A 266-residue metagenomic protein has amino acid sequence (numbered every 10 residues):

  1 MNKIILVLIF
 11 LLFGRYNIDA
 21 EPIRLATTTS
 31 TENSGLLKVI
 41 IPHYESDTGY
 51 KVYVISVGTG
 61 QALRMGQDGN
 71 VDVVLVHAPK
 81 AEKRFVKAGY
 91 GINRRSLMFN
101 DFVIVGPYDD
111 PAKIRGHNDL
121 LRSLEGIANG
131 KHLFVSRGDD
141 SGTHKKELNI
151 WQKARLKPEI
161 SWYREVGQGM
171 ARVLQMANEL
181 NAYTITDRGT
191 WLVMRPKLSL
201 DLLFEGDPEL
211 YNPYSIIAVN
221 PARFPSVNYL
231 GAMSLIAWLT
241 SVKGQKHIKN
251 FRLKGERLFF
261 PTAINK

Functional and structural regions predicted by a protein language model:
I4-F13: Sec-dependent N-terminal signal peptides
R15-A20: Sec/Tat signal peptide C-region and signal peptidase I cleavage site
E21-D47, K51, G60, R64-N70 (+3 more regions): Exported/periplasmic ABC-transporter solute-binding proteins
G69, N100-D101: Short, conserved active-site loops that position catalytic residues or coordinate cofactors/metal ions across diverse
V73-F99: Acidic, polar ligand-binding/catalytic clefts
I104: Serine endopeptidase catalytic core focused on the charge-relay Asp
